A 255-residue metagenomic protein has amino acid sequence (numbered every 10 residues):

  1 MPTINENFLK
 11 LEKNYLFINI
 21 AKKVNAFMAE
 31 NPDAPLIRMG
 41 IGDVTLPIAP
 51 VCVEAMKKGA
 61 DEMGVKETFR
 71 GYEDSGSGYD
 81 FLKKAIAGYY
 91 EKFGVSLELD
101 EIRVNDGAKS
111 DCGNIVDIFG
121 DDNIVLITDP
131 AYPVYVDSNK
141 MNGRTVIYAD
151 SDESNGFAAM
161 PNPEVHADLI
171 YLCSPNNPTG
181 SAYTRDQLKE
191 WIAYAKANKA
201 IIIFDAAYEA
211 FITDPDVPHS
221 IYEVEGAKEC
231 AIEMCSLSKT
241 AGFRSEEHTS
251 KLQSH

Functional and structural regions predicted by a protein language model:
T3-E6, K10-D106, N114: N-terminal small-domain helix-loop-helix segment of the aminotransferase-like
F8-E12, T179, L237-K239: Glycine-rich "substrate-gating" loop/helix at the edge of Rossmann-like oxidoreductase active sites
T45-A49, P178-S181, F211, A241-F243: Short catalytic/ligand-binding loop motif for oxyanion handling, primarily in non-cytosolic enzymes, centered on
E67-A195, E209-K228, I232: Conserved core of the PLP fold type I
I202-I203: Residue-level marker for buried hydrophobic side chains located in beta-strands that build the well-ordered beta-sheet
A206: Walker B catalytic acidic pair
E223-K251: Active-site PLP attachment segment
